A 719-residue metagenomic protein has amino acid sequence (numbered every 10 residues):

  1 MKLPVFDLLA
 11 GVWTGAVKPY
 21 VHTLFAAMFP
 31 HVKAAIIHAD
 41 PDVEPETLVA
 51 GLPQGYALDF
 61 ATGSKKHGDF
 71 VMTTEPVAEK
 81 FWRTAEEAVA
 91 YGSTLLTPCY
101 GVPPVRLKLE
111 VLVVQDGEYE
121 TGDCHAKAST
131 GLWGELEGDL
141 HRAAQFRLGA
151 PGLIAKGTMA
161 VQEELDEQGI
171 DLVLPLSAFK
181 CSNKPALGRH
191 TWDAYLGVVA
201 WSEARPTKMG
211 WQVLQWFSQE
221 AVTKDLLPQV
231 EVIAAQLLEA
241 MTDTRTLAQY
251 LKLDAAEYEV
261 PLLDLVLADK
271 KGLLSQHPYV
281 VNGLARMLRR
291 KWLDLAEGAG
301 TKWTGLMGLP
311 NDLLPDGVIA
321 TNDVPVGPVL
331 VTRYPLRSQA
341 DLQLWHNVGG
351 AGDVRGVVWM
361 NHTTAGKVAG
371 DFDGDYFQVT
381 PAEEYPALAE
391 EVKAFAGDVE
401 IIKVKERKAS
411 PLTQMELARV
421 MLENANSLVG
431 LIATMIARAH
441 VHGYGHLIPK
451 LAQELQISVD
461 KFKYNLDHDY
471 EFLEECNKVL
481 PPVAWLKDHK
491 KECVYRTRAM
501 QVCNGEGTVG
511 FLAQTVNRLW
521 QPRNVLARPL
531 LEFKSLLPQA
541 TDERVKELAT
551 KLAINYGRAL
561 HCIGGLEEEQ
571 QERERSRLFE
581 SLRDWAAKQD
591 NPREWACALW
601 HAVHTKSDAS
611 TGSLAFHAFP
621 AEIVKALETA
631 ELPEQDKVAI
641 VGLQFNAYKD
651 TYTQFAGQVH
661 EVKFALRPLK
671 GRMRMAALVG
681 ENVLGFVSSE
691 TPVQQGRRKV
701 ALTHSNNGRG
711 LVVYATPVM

Functional and structural regions predicted by a protein language model:
M1-A369, Y376, T380-M719: Beta-strand-enriched accessory nucleic-acid recognition/scaffold domains that flank the catalytic cores of large
